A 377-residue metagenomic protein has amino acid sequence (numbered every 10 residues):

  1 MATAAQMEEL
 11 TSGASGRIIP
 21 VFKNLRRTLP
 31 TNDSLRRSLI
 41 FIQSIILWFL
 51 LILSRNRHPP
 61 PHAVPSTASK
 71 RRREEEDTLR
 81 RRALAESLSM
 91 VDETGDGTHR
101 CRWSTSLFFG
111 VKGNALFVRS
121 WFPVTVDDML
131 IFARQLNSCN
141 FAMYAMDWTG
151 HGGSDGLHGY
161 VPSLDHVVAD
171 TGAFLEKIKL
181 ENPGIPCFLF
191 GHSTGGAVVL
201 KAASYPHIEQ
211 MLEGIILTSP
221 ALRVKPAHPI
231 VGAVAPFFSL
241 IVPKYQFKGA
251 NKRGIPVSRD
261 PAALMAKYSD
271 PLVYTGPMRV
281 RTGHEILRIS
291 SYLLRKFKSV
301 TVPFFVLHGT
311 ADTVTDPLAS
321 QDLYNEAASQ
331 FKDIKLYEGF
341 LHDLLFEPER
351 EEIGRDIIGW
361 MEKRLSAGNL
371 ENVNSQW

Functional and structural regions predicted by a protein language model:
M7-T31, S38, F190-M278, T282: Alpha/beta-hydrolase-fold enzymes
R71-V124: N-terminal cap/lid segment of alpha/beta-hydrolase-fold proteins
F117-D155: Short, surface-exposed "cap/lid" segments of acyl-processing enzymes
D128, F132-A133, H151-P186: Catalytic nucleophile-loop/oxyanion-hole region of alpha/beta-hydrolase and closely related hydrolase-like folds
V300, V306-H308, D312: Short beta-strand/loop motif that positions the catalytic acidic residue of the alpha/beta-hydrolase fold
V302, D316-N325: Short alpha-helix in the alpha/beta-hydrolase fold that links the catalytic acid
Q321, N325-D343: Catalytic histidine neighborhood in serine/cysteine hydrolases with alpha/beta-hydrolase-type architecture
K335-W377: Catalytic active-site module of serine/aspartate enzymes centered on a nucleophile-bearing elbow/loop
